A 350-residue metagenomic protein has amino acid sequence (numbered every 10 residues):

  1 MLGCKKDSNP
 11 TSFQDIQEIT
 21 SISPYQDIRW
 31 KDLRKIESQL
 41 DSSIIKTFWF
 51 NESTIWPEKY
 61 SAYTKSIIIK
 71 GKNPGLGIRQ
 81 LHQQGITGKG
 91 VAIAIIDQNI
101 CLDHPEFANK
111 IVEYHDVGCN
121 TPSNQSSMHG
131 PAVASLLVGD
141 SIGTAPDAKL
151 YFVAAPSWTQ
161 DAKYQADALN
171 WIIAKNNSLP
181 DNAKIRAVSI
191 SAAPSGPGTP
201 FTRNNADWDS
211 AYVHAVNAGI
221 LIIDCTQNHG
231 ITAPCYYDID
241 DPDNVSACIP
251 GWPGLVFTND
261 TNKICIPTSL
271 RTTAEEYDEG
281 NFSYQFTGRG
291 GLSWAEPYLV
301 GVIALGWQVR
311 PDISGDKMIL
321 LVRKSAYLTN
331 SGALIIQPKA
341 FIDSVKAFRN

Functional and structural regions predicted by a protein language model:
L2-G3: C-terminal motif of bacterial Sec signal peptides marking the signal peptidase cleavage site
T11-Q80, Q84-G85, K89: Non-catalytic propeptide/linker segments at domain boundaries
I36-L40, L76-C119, I220-D224: Acidic-leg catalytic submotif of subtilisin-like serine proteases
G85-K89, G143-P146, P180-K184, A215-N217 (+3 more regions): Extracellular/periplasmic catalytic domains that process cell-envelope and extracellular macromolecules
V91, Q98, I111, G118-P200 (+1 more regions): Subtilisin-like peptidase catalytic core
D97, N217-Q308, D312: Extracellular S/T/G-rich loop segment that most often corresponds to the catalytic His/Ser-adjacent loop
D181-S191, Q308-N350: C-terminal subdomain of the subtilisin-like protease fold in secreted/lumenal serine endopeptidases
R203-I223: Catalytic-core regions built around general acid/base machinery
